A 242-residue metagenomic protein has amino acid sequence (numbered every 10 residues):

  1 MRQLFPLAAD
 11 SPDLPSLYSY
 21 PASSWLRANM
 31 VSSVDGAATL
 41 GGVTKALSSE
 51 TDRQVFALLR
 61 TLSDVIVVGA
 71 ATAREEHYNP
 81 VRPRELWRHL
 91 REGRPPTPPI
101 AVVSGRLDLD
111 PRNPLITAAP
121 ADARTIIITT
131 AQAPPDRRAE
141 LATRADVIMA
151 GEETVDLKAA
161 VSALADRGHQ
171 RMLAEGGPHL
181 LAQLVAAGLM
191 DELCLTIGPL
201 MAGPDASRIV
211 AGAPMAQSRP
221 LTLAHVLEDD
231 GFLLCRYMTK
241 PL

Functional and structural regions predicted by a protein language model:
M1-L242: Enzymes that bind and transform nitrogen-containing heteroaromatic metabolites
